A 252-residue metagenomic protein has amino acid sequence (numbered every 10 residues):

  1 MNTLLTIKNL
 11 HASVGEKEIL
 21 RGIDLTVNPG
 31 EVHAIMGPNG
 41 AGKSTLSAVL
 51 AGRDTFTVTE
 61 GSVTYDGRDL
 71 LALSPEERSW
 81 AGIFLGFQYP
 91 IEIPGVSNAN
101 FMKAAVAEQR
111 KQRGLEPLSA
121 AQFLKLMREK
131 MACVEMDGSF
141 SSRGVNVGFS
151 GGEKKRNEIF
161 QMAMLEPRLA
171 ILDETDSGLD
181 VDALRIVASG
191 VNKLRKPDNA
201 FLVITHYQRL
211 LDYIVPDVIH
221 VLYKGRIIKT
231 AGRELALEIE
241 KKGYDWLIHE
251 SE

Functional and structural regions predicted by a protein language model:
L5-I7, L20-G22: Conserved structural motif at the start of ABC-family nucleotide-binding domains
K17-E18, E77, R185: Short coil-to-beta microelement around the adenine-binding A-loop and adjacent beta1/P-loop entry of ABC ATPase
M36-P38: The feature captures the beta-strand-to-loop junction immediately N-terminal to the Walker
S62-R78, N146: ABC ATPase NBD Q-loop/coupling interface
Q88-R168: ABC-family P-loop ATPase nucleotide-binding domains
I171-T175, D182: Walker B catalytic motif
L222, R226-H249: Conserved beta-strand-loop-alpha-helix hinge in the C-terminal portion of ABC ATPase nucleotide-binding domains
